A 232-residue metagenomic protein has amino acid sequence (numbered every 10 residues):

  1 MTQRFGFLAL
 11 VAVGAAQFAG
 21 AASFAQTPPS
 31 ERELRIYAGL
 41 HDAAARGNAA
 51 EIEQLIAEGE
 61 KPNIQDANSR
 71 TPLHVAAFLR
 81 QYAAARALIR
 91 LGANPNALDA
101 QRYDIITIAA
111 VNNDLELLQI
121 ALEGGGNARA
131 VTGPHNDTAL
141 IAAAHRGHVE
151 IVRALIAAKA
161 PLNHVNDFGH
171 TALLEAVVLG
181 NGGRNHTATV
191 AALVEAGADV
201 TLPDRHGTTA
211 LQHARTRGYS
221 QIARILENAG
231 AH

Functional and structural regions predicted by a protein language model:
M1-A9: Bacterial N-terminal signal peptides that target proteins for export
G20-E58, A67-R70, R90, H232: Intrinsically disordered, low-complexity regulatory segments in ankyrin-centric signaling systems
E33, D66, D99, T132-G133 (+2 more regions): Ankyrin repeat boundary/linker residues
I36, S69, R102, H135-N136 (+2 more regions): Start-of-repeat signature of ankyrin repeats
D42-G47, V75-Q81, I108-D114, A142-H148 (+2 more regions): Ankyrin repeat A-helix N-terminal signature
N48-I56, Q81-I89, D114-E123, H148-I156 (+2 more regions): Ankyrin repeat structural motif
P62, P95, A128-R129, L162 (+1 more regions): Ankyrin-repeat inter-repeat connecting loop/turn
V200-H232: Leucine-rich solenoid repeat scaffolds
